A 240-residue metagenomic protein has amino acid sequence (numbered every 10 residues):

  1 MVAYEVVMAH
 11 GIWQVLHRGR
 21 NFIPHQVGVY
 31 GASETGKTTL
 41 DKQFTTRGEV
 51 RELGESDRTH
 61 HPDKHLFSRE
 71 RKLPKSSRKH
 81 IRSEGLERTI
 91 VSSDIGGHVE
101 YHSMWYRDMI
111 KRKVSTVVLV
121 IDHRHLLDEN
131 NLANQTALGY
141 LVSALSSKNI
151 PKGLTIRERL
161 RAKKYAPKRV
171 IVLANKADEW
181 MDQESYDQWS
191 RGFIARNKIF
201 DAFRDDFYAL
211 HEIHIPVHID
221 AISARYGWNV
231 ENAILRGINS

Functional and structural regions predicted by a protein language model:
M1-A32, G153-I156: Short, flexible boundary segments at extreme N-termini or domain junctions of P-loop NTPases and their
H25-E49: Glycine-rich phosphate-binding P-loop
V27-V29, V91-D94, R169-K176, P216-A224: Extended hydrophobic secondary-structure segments that form protein cores and membrane-embedded regions
G36-K37, W180, D220-S240: Conserved GTPase G-domain signal focused on the G5
D41-K42, M104-R107, N131-A133, E184-Y186 (+1 more regions): Short coil/turn segments at secondary-structure boundaries
T45-E87: Switch I (effector-binding) loop of TRAFAC-class P-loop GTPase G-domains
E84-W105: Switch II (G3) loop of P-loop NTPases
K111, T116, I121-H211: Conserved C-terminal guanine-recognition region of P-loop GTPase G domains, centered on the G4
